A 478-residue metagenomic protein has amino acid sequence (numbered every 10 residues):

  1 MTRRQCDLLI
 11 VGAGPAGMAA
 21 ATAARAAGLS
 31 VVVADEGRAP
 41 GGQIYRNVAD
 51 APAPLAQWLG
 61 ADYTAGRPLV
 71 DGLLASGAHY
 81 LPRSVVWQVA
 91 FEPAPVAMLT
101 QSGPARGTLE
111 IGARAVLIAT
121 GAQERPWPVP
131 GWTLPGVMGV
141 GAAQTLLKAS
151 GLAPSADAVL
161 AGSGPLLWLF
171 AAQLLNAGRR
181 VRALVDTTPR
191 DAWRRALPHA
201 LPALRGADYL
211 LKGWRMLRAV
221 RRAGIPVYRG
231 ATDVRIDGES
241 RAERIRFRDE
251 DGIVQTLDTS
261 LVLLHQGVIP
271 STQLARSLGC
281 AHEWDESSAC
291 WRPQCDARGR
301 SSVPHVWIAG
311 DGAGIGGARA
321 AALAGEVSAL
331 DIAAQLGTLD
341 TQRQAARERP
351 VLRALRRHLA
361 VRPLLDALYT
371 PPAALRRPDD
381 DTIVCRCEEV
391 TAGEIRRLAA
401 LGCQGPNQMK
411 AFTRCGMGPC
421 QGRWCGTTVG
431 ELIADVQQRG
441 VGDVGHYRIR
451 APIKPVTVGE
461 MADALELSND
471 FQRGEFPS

Functional and structural regions predicted by a protein language model:
T2-C415, P419, R423-S478: Residues forming the flavin
